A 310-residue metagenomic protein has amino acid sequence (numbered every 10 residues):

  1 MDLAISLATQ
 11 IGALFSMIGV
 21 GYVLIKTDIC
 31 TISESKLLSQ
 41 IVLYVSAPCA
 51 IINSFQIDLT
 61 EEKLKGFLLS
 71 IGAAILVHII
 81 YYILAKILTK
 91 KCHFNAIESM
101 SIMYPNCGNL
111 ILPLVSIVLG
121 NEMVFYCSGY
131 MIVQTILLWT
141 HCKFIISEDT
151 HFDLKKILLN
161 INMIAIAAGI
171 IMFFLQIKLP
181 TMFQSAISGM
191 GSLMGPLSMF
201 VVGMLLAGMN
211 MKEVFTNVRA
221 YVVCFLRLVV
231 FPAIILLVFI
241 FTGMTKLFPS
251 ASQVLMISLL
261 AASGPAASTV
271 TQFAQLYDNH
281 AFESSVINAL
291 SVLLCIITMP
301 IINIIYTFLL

Functional and structural regions predicted by a protein language model:
M1-L310: Alpha-helical transmembrane segments of multi-pass small-molecule/ion transporters
